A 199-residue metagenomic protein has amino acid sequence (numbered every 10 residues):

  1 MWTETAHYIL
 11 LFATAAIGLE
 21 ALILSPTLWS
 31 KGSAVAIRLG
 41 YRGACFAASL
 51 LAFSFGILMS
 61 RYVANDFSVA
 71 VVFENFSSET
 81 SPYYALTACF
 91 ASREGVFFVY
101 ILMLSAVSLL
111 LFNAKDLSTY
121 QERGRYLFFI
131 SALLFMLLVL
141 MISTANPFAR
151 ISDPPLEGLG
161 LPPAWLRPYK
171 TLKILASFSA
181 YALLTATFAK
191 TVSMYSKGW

Functional and structural regions predicted by a protein language model:
M1-W199: Polytopic transmembrane helical bundles with strong interfacial aromatic enrichment
